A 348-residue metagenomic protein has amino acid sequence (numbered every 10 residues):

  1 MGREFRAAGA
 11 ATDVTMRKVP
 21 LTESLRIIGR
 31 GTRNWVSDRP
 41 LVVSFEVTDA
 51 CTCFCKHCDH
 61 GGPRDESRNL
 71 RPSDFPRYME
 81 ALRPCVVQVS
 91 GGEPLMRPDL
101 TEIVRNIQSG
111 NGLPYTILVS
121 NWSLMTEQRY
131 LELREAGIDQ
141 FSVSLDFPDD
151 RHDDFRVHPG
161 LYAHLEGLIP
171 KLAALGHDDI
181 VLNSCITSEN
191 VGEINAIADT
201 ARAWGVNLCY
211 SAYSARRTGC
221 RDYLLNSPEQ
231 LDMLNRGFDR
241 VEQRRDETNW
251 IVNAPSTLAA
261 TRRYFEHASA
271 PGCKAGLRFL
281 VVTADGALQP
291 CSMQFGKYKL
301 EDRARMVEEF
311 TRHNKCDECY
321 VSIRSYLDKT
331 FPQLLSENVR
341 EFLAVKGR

Functional and structural regions predicted by a protein language model:
M1, L70, L131-G276, A284-Q289 (+1 more regions): Radical SAM enzyme [4Fe-4S]-AdoMet core and its adjacent flexible, acidic and glycine-rich loops/tails across
R3, H267-A270, D285-R348: Flexible mid-to-C-terminal extensions adjoining Fe-S/redox cofactors in radical SAM and related proteins
R3-Q140, M233, E341, R348: Conserved alpha-helical substructure of the radical SAM core
V36-E46, S256-R262, L280, Y298-E309: Short, intrinsically disordered, charge-biased short linear motifs at domain edges
S44-E46, Q88, V119, N183-S184 (+3 more regions): Short beta-strand segments
A50, H57, A275, E318-V321: Short, cysteine/histidine-rich loop/knuckle motifs that typically chelate Zn2+
H57, G61-R64, F279, K297 (+1 more regions): Secreted/processed peptides and extracellular or luminal domains of membrane proteins
D74-R83, I107, L172, A201 (+1 more regions): Alpha-helix C-terminal capping segments
